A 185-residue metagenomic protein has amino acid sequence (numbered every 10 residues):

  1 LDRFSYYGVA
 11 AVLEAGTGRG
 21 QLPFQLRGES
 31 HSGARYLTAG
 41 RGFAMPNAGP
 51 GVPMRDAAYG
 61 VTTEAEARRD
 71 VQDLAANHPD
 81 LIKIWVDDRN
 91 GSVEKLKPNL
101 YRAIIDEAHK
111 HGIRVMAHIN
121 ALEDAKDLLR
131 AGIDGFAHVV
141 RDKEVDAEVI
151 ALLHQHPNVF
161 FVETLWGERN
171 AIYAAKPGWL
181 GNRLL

Functional and structural regions predicted by a protein language model:
L1, G51-R69, R114-I119: Active-site mouth loops of central-metabolism enzymes
L1-L22, G33-R41, P79-R89, R114 (+3 more regions): Divalent metal-dependent hydrolysis catalytic cores, especially in the metallo-beta-lactamase
S5-Y6, A75, L129, H154: Non-catalytic positions within long, well-ordered alpha-helices that form the structural scaffold/packing of enzyme
R19-G28, A147-V149: Metal-dependent catalytic neighborhoods of phosphoester/phosphodiester hydrolases
R27-P46, E94-A117, H156-L165: Alpha-helix-loop-beta-strand connector modules within alpha/beta enzyme cores
M45-T62, D88-K95: Acidic/histidine-rich helix-loop elements that form or flank divalent-metal/phosphate-binding sites at the catalytic
R69-S92, V139-L185: Active-site neighborhoods of metal-dependent hydrolases
A76, D80-E144: Divalent metal-binding pocket/active-site signature
